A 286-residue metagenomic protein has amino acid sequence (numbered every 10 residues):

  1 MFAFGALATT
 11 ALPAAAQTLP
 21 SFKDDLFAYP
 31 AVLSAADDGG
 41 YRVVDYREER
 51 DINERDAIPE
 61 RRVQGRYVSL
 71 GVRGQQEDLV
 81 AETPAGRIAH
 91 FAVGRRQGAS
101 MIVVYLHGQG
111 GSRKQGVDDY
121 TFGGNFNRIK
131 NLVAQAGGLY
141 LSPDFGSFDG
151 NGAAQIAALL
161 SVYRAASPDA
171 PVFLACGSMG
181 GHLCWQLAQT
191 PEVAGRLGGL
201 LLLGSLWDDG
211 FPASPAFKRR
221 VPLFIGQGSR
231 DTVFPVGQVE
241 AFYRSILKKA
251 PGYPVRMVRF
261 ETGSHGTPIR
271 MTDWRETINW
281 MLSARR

Functional and structural regions predicted by a protein language model:
V44-Q97: N-terminal cap/lid segment of alpha/beta-hydrolase-fold proteins
A85-R128, L132: Short, surface-exposed "cap/lid" segments of acyl-processing enzymes
N127-S147: Conserved alpha/beta-hydrolase
G146-S167: Alpha/beta-hydrolase active-site loop
P171-R219: Primarily recognizes the serine-hydrolase "nucleophile elbow" in alpha/beta-hydrolase and SGNH/GDSL folds
F224-Q227, D231: Short beta-strand/loop motif that positions the catalytic acidic residue of the alpha/beta-hydrolase fold
P235-S245: Short alpha-helix in the alpha/beta-hydrolase fold that links the catalytic acid
G252-R286: C-terminal catalytic histidine-bearing segment of alpha/beta-hydrolase fold enzymes
